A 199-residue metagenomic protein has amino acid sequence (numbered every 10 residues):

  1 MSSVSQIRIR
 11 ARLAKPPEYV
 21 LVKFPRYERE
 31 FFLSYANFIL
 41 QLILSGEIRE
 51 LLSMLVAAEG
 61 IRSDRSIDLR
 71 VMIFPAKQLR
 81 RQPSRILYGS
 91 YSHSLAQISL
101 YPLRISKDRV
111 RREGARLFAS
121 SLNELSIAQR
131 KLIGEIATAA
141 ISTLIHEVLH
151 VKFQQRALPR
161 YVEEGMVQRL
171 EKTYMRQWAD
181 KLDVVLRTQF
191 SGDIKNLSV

Functional and structural regions predicted by a protein language model:
M1-G114, S121-G134: A metal-dependent hydrolase signature that marks the N-terminal structural subdomain at the beginning of catalytic folds
Y35-L40, I136-A139, R160-Y161, Y174: Charged, low-complexity, helix-prone segments enriched in Lys/Glu/Asp/Gln
R109, K152-F153, W178: Activation segment
G114-R116, M166: "Short basic amphipathic alpha-helical interaction patches in structured regions
R130-L144: Alpha-helix-centered segments that form part of catalytic cores
S142-Q155, V167: Active-site recognition of the HExxH zinc-binding catalytic motif
R156-L197: Post-HExxH zinc-binding segment in Zn-dependent metallohydrolases
